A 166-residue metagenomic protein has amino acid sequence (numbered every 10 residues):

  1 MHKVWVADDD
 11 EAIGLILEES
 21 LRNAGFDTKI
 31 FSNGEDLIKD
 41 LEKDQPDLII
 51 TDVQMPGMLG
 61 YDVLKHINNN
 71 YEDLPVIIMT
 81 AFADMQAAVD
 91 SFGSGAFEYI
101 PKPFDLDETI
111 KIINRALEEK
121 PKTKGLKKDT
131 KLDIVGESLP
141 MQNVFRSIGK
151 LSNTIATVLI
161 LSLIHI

Functional and structural regions predicted by a protein language model:
H2, S32-N33, L59-D62: Acidic catalytic/metal-coordinating carboxylates
D10-K29: Two-component/phosphorelay signaling modules centered on CheY-like receiver
K39, Y61-E72, D90: Short amphipathic alpha-helix used as the core "switch/output" element in two-component signaling
D44-I50: Active-site beta3 strand of CheY-like receiver
D52, T80: Active-site residues of response regulator receiver
M55: Receiver (REC) domain active-site loop signature in two-component systems and cognate sites in sensor histidine kinases
K127-I164: AAA+ ATPase active-site-proximal loops
